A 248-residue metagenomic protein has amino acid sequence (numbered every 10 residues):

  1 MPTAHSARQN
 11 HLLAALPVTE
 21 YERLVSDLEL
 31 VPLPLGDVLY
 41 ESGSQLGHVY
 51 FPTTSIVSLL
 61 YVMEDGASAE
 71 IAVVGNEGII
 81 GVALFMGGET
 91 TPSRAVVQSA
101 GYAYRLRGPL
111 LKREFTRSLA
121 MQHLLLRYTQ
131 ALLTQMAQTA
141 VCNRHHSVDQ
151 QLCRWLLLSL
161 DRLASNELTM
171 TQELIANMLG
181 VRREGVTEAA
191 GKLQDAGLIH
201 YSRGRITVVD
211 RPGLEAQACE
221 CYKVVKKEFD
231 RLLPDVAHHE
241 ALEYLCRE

Functional and structural regions predicted by a protein language model:
M1-P34, I79, L84-F85: Cyclic nucleotide-binding regulatory module and flanking cytosolic helices
Y21, I79, L111-K112, L214: A generic structural signal for short hydrophobic patches within well-formed alpha-helices
L24, L60, V82-A83, E114 (+1 more regions): Residues that scaffold the ATP/ADP-binding catalytic core of kinase and kinase-like folds
V38-S99: Cyclic nucleotide-binding regulatory domains
Q98-A100, E114-R182: Polybasic "coupling" helices that flank or enter modular domains
L158-E248: Phosphate-/nucleic-acid-contacting segments
